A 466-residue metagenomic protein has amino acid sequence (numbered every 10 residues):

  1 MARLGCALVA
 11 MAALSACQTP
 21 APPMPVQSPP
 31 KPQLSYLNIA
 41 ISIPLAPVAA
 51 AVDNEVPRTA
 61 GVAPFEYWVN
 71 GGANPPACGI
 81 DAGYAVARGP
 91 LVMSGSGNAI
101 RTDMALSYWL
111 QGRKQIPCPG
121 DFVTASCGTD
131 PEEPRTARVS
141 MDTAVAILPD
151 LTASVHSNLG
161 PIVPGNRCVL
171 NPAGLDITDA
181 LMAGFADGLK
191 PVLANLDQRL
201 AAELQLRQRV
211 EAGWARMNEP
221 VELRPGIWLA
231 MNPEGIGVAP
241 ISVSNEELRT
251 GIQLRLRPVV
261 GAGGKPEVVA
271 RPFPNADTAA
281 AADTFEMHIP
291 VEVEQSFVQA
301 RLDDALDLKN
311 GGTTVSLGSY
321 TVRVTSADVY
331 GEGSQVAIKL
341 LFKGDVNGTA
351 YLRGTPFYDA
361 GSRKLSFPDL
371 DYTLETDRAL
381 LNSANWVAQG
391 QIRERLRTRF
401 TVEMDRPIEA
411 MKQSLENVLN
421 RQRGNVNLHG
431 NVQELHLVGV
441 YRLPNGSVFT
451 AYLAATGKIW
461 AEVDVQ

Functional and structural regions predicted by a protein language model:
M1-C6: Bacterial N-terminal signal peptides that target proteins for export
A10: Conserved short S/T/G-enriched processing/targeting/catalytic segments and their helical context
A13-A16: C-terminal motif of bacterial Sec signal peptides marking the signal peptidase cleavage site
Q18-Q466: Extracellular/lumenal and peripheral-membrane lipid-interaction modules
